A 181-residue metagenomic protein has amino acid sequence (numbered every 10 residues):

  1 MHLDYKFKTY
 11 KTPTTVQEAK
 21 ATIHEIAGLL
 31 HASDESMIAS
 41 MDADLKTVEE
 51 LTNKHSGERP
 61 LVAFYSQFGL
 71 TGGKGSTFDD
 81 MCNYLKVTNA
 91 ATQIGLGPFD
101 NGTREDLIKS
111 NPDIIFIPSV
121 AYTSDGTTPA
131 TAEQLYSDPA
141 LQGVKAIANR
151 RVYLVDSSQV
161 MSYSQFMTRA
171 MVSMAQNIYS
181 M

Functional and structural regions predicted by a protein language model:
M1-L29, T103-Q142, Q176: Acidic/His-rich segments in extracytoplasmic proteins that coordinate ligands and/or metal ions
M1-S66, L70, A91-T92, I147-M181: Extracytoplasmic substrate-binding proteins
D44-L45, G95-F99, L135: Short gly/ser/thr-rich secondary-structure transition/capping motifs
S56-P60, G75, S110: Short gly/pro-enriched beta-turn/loop segments at secondary-structure junctions
Y65-F68, I94-G95, P112, V120-A121: Histidine- and/or cysteine-centered catalytic micro-motif in compact active-site loops
L70-K74, I117, S124-D125, S162-S164: Short, solvent-exposed loop/turn elements at domain surfaces
T71-N101: Alpha-helical, coiled-coil/dimerization segments enriched in small aliphatic residues
